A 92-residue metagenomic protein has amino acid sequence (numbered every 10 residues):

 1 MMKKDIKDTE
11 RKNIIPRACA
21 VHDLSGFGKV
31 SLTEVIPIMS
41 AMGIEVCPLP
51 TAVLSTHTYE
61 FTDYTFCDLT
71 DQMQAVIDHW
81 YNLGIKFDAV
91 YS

Functional and structural regions predicted by a protein language model:
K3-S92: Conserved N-terminal subdomain of the carbohydrate kinase-like
